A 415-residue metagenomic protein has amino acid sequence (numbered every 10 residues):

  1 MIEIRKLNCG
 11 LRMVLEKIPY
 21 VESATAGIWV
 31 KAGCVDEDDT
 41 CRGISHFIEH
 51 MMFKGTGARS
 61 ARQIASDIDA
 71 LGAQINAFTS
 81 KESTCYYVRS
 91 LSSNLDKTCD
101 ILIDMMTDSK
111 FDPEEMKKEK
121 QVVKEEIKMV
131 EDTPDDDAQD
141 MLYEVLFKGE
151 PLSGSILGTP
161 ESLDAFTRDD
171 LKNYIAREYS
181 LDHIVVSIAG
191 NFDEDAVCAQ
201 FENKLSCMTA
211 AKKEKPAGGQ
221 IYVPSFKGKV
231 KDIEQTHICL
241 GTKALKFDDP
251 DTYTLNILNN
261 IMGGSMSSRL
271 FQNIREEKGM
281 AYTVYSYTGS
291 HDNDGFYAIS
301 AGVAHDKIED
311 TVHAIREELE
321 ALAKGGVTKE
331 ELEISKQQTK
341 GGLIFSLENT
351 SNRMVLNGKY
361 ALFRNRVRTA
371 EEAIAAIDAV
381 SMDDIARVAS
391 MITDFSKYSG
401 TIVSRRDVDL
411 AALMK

Functional and structural regions predicted by a protein language model:
M1-S23: N- or domain-start disorder-to-order transition segments that initiate the globular core
K6, A61-P216, G228, C239 (+4 more regions): Charge-rich, well-structured scaffold segments of protease-associated domains
R12-L15, K229, I238-L240: Short hydrophobic-aromatic micro-motifs
Y20, T25-R89, G264-M280: M16/MPP (pitrilysin/insulinase) zinc-metallopeptidase core fold and M16-derived inactive scaffolds
A26-V30, L102, I238: A short acidic-to-branched-hydrophobic micro-motif
Q200, I221, I233-T242, D249: Acidic, glycine-rich loop-and-beta core segments that form the ion-binding/anion-interacting portion of active sites
P224-S225: Flexible, small-/acidic-enriched active-site or ligand-binding loops
